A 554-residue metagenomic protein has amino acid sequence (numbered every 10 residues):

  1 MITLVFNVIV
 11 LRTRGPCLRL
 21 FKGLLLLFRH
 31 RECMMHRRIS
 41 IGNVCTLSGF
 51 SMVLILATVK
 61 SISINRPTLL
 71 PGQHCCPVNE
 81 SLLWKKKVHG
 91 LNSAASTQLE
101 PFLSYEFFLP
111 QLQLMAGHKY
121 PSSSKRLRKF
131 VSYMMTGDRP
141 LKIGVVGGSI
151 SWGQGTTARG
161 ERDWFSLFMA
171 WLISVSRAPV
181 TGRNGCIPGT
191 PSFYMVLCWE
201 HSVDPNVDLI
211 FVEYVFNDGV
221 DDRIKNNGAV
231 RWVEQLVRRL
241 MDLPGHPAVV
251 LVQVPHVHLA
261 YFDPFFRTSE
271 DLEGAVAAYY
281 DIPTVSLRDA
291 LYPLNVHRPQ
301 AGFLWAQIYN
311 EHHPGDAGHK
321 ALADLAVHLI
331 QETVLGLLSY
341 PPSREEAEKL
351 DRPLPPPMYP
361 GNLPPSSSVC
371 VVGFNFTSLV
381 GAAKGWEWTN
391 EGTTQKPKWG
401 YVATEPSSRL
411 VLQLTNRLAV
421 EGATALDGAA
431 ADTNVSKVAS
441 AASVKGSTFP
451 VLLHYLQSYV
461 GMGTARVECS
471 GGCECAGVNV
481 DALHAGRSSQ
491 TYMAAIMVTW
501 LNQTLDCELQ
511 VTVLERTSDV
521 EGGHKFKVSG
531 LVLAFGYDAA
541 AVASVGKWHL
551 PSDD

Functional and structural regions predicted by a protein language model:
L4-V146, I150-R159, I173-A178, D204-N206 (+1 more regions): N-terminal secretory targeting modules
V78, K85-V88, L99-F102, A248-V254 (+2 more regions): Extracellular serine-dependent O-acyl
L112, S149-I150, N184-E200, P205-I224 (+3 more regions): Cell-envelope and extracellular/periplasmic
S122-V131, S192-V203, V230-R239, T268-D271: Alpha-helical scaffolding within the catalytic cores of extracellular/periplasmic polymer-degrading hydrolases
R139-K142, R177-T181, P205-L209, P244-V249 (+1 more regions): Loop/turn elements at helix/coil->beta-strand transitions in domains of secreted/extracellular proteins
T156-R162, G219-Q235, P264-F266: Active-site cleft segment of glycoside hydrolase catalytic domains centered on the general acid/base Glu
F165-G182: Signal peptide-proximal N-terminal region of secreted/periplasmic/extracellular or secretory-lumen proteins
E213-N217, V237-L272: Active-site segments of SGNH/GDSL-like serine hydrolases that catalyze O-acetyl group transfer/hydrolysis on lipids
